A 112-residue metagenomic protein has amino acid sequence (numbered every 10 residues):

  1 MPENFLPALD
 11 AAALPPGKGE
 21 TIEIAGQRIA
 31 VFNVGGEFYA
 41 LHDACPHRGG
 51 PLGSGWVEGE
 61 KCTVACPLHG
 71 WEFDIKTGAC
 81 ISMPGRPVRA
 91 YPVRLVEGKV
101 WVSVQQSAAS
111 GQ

Functional and structural regions predicted by a protein language model:
M1-P2, S110: Basic/polar N-terminal segments that are highly enriched at the extreme N-terminus, encompassing both cleavable
P2-N4, P87-V88: Short coil-to-beta-strand transition motifs
E3-A11: Short amphipathic
A13-S107, G111: Rieske [2Fe-2S] iron-sulfur-binding domain
